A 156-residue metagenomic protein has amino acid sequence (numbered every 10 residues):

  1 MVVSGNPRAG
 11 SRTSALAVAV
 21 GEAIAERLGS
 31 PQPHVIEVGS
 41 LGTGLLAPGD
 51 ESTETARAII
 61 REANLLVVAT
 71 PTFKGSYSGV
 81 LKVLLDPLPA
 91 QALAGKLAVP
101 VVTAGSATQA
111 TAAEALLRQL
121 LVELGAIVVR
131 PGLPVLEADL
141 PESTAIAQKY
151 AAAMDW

Functional and structural regions predicted by a protein language model:
M1-D86, A152: N-terminal beta1-alpha1-beta2 submodule of the flavodoxin-like/Rossmannoid cofactor-binding fold
S4-N6, V102, V135-D139: Short, histidine-centered active-site or binding-site loop motifs used for metal coordination, general acid-base
S11-T13, V101-E114: Rossmann-like NAD(P)(H) cofactor-binding subdomain of soluble oxidoreductases
G44-L46, S106, A138-E142: Acidic pyrophosphate-coordinating catalytic loop
V83, A112, L117-L120: Conserved catalytic-core segment of NTP-binding enzymes
P87-V102, E123-P134: Short, acidic/small-residue loops that bind anionic groups at enzyme active sites
V128-W156: Glycine-rich phosphate/pyrophosphate-binding loop and the adjoining helix
